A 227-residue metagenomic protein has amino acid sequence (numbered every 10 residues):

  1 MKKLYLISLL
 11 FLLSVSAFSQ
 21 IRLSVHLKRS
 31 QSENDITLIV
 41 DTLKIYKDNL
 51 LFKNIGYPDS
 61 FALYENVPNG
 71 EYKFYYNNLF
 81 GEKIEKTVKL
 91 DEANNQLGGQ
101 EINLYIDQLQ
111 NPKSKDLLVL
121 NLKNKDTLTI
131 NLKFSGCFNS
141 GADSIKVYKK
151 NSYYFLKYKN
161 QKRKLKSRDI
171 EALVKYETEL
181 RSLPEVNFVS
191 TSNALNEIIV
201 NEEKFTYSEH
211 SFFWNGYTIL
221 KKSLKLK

Functional and structural regions predicted by a protein language model:
M1-L27: Bacterial Sec-dependent N-terminal signal peptides
R29-L38, Q110-K162, V189-N196, V200-E202: N-terminal domain-start interaction segment
Q31-K53, N69, G141-A142: Short, ordered, surface-exposed loop/turn motifs in non-cytosolic proteins
P58-N66: Short, surface-exposed beta-strand/beta-hairpin micro-motifs centered on an aromatic residue
P68-F80: A short, solvent-exposed beta-strand micro-motif common in secreted/extracellular proteins
D91-N94, G98-L128, S182-K227: Short, well-ordered, aromatic-rich surface patches in folded extracellular/luminal domains
Y153-V186: Mature extracytoplasmic domains of secretory-pathway proteins
